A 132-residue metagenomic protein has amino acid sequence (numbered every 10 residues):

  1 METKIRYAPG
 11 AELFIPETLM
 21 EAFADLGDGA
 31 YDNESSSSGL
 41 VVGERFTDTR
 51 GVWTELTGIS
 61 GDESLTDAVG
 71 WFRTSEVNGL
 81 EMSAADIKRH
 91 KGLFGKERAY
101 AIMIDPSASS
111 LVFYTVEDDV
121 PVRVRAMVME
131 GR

Functional and structural regions predicted by a protein language model:
M1-V69, V77-R132: Conserved beta-strand-loop surface patch within small alpha/beta domains used for substrate/adaptor or ligand engagement
